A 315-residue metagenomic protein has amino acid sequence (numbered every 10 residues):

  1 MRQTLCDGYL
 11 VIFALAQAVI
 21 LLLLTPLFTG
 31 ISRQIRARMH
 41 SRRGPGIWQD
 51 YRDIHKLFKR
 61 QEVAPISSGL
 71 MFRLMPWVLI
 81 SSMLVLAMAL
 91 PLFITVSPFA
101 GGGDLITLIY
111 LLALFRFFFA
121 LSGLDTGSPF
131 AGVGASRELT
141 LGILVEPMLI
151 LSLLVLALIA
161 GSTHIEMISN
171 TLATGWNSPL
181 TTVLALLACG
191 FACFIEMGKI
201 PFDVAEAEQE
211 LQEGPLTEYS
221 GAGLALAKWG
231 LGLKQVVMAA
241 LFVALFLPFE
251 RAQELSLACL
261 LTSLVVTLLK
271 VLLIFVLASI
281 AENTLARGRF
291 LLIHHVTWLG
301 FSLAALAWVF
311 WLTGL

Functional and structural regions predicted by a protein language model:
S32-Q61: Membrane-interface amphipathic/juxtamembrane segments adjacent to transmembrane helices
D53-M71, P129-V133, P215, Y219-G223: Cytosolic juxtamembrane amphipathic/interface segments immediately preceding and feeding into a transmembrane helix
P65, L84-A100, F119-S128, L158 (+2 more regions): Transmembrane alpha-helix boundary signature
M88, T107-S122, I143-L156, A160: Mid-bilayer segments of alpha-helical transmembrane spans in multi-pass integral membrane proteins that mediate
G101, L156-V183: Juxtamembrane/interfacial segments at transmembrane-helix boundaries in multi-pass membrane proteins
L121-L124, P248, V271-R287: Transmembrane alpha-helical segments of integral membrane proteins
L277-A304: Interfacial loop-to-transmembrane junctions
A307-L315: Juxtamembrane boundary at the C-terminal end of a transmembrane helix
